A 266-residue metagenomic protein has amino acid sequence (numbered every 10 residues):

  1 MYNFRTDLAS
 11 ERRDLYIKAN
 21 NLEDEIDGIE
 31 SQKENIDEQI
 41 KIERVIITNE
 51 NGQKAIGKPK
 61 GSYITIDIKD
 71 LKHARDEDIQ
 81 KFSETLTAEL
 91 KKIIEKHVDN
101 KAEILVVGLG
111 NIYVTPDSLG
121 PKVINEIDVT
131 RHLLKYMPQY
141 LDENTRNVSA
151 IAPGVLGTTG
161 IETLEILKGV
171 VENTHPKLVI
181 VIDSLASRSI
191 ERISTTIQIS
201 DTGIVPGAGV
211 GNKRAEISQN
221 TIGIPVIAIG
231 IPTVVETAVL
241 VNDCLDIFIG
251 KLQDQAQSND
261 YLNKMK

Functional and structural regions predicted by a protein language model:
M1-K60, H73: N-terminal amphipathic/basic leader segments beginning at the initiator methionine
G52-K96: An N-terminal, well-structured beta->alpha segment
E103-L105, L178-I180: Structural motif
V107, N111-R146, A150: Glycine-rich phosphate/diphosphate-binding loop of Rossmann-like nucleotide-binding domains
L109-D117, G157, S184-R188: Gly/Ser/Thr-rich loops at beta-strand to alpha-helix junctions that form or flank small-molecule/cofactor-binding
L141-V170: A structural-propensity feature for long, helix-poor, extended segments
I151-A152, V181-K266: A structural signal for small-residue-enriched, beta-sheet-centric alpha/beta enzyme cores and oligomeric scaffold folds
V171, P176-K177: Proline-aspartate-enriched helix->loop->beta-strand connector
